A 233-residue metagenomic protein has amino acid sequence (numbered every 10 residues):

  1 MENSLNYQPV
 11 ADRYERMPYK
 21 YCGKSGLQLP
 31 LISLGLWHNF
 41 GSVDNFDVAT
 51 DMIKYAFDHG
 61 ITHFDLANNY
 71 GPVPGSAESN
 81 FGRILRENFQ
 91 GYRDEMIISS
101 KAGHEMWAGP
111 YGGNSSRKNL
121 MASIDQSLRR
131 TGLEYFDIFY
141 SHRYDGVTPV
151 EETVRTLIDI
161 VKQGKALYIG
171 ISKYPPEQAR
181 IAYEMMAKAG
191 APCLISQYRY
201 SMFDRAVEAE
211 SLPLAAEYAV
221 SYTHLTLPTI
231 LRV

Functional and structural regions predicted by a protein language model:
M1-M96: N-terminal binding-site loop/beta-alpha segment at the start of enzyme catalytic domains that lines or forms
C22, L34, F64, F81 (+7 more regions): Conserved, mostly hydrophobic/aromatic
Q28-I32, G60-T62, Y92-M96, L133-D137 (+3 more regions): Short, well-ordered coil/turn segments that N-cap beta-strands
K54, E105-E210: Glycine/proline-rich, positively charged, aromatic-decorated active-site loop/lid region on the catalytic face
F81, A179-A182, A215, V233: Hydrophobic packing residues within well-ordered alpha-helices of enzyme cores
V207-A219: Histidine/acidic residue-rich metal-binding segments in metalloenzymes
T223-T229: Conserved small/polar residues in nucleotide/adenosyl-binding loops
